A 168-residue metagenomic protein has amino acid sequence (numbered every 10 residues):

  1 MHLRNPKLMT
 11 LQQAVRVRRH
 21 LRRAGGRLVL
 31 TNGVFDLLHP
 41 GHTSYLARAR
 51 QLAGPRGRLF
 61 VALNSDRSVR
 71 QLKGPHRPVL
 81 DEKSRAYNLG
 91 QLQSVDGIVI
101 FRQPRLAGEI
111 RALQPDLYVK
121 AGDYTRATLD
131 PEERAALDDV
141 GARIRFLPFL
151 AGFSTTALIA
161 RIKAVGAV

Functional and structural regions predicted by a protein language model:
M1-V168: Nucleotidyltransferase catalytic core that binds NTPs
